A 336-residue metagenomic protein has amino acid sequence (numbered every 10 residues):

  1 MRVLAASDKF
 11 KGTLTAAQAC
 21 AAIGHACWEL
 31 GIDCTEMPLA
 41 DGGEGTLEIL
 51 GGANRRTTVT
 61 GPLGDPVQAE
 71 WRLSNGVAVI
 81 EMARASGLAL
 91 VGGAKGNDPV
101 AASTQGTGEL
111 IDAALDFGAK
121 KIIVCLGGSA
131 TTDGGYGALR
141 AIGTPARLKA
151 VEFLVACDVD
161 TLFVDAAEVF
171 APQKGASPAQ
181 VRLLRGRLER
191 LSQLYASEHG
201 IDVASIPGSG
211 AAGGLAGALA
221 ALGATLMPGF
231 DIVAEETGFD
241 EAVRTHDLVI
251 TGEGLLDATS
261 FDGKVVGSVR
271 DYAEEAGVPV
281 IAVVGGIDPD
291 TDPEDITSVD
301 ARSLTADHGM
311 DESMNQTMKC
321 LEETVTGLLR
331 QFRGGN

Functional and structural regions predicted by a protein language model:
M1-N336: N-terminal loops that bind phosphate or other acidic moieties and the adjacent beta-alpha structural core
